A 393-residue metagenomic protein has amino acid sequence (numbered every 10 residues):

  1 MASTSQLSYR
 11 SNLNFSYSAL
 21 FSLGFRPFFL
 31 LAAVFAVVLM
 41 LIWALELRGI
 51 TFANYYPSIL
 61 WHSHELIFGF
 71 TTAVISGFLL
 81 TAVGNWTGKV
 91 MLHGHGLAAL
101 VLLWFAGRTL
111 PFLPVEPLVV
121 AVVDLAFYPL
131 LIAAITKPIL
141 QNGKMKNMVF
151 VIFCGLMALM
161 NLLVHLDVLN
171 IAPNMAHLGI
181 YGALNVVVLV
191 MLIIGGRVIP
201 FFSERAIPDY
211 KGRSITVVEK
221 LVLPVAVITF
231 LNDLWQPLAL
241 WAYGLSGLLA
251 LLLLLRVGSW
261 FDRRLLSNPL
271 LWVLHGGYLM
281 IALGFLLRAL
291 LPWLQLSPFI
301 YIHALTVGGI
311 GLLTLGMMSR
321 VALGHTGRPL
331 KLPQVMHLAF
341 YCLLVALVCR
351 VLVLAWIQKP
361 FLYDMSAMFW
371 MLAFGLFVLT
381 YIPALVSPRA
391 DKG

Functional and structural regions predicted by a protein language model:
M1-G393: Hydrophobic alpha-helical transmembrane segments of multi-pass integral membrane proteins
